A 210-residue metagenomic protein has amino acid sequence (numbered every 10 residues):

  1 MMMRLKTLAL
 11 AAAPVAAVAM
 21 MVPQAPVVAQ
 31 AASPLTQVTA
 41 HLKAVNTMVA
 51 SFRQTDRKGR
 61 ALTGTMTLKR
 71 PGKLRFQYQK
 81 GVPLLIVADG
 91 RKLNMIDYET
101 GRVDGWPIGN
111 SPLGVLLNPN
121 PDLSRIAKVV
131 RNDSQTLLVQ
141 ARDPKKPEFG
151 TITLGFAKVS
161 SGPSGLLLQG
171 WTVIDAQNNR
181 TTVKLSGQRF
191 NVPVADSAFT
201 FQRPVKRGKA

Functional and structural regions predicted by a protein language model:
M2-V15: Bacterial N-terminal signal peptides that target proteins for export
A17-P26: C-terminal segment of classical bacterial N-terminal signal peptides
Q30-A32: Boundary of Sec targeting at the N-terminus
A40-G59: A short, Trp-centered hydrophobic/proline-enriched beta-strand micro-motif
N46-M48, L62-G64, R70-G72, V82 (+5 more regions): Envelope-exposed proteins and targeting segments
R53-T55, Q77-Q79, I96-Y98, R142-P144 (+1 more regions): A generic structural motif
T63-L117, T181: An acidic-aromatic
S124-I126, N132-A210: Gly/Pro-enriched, hydrophobic low-complexity segments that function as extracytoplasmic propeptides/linkers
